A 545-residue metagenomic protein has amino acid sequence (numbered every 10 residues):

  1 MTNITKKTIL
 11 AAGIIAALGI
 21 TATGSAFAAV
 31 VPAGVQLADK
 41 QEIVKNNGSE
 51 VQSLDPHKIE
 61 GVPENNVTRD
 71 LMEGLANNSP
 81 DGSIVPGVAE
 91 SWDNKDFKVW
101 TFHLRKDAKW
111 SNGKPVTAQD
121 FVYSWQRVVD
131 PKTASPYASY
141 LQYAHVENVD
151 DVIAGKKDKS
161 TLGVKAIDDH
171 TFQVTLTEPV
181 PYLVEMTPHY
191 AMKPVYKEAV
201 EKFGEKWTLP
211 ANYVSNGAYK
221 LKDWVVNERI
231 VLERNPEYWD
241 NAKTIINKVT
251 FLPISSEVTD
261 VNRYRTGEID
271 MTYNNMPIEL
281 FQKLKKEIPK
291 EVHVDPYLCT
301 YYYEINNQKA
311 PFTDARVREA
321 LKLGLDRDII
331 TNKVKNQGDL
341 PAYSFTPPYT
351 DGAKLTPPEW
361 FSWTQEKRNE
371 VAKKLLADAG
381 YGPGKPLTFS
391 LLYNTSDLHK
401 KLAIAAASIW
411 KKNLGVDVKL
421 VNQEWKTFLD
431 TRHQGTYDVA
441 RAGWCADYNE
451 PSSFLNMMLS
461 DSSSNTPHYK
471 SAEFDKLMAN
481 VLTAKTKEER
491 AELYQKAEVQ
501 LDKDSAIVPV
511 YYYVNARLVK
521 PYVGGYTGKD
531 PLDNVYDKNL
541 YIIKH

Functional and structural regions predicted by a protein language model:
A29-V31, Q36, T101, Q365-E366 (+4 more regions): Extracytoplasmic/peripheral linker and loop segments enriched in polar/acidic and small residues with frequent Thr/Pro
N46-D96, V214-S215: N-terminal lobe/hinge region of extracytoplasmic solute-binding protein
S83, D150, G155, D169-H170 (+4 more regions): Gly/Pro-rich hinge or "lid" segments in bacterial periplasmic/extracellular proteins
T117-S124, D169-T175, P179, G217-A218 (+4 more regions): Alpha-helical secondary-structure segments
W207, P236-K283: Ligand-site clamp/hinge motif
V226, N369, K373-A446, D461 (+2 more regions): Ligand/substrate-recognition segments at binding pockets and active sites
L340-D378, S396-K401: Structural transition elements
R517-H545: Long beta-strand-rich cores associated with HINT superfamily self-processing modules
